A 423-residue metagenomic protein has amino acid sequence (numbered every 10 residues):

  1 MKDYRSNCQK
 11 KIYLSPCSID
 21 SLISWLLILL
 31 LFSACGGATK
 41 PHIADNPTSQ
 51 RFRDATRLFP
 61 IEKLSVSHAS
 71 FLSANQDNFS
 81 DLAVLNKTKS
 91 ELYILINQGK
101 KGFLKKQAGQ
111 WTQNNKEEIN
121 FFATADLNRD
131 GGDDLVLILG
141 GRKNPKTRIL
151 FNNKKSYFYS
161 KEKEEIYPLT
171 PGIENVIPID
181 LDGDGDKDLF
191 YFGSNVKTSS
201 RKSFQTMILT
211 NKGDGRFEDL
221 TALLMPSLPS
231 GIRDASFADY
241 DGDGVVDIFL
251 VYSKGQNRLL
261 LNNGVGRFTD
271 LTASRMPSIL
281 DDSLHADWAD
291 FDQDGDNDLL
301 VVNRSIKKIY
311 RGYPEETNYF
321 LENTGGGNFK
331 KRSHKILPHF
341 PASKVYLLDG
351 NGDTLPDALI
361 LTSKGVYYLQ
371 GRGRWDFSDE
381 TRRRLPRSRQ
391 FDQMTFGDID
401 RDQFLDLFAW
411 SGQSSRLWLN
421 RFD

Functional and structural regions predicted by a protein language model:
S21-S33: Bacterial N-terminal signal peptides
C35-S65, I96-E117, F151-P171, L209-S230 (+4 more regions): Blade-edge motifs of beta-propeller repeat domains
F59-S90: Beta-strand-rich domains and repeat architectures in extracellular enzymes and scaffolds, especially beta-propellers
V66-Q76, E118-R129, E164, G172-G183 (+5 more regions): Beta-propeller blade termini
D77, D81, D130, D134 (+8 more regions): Acidic carboxylate motifs that coordinate Ca2+ or other divalent cations, activating on Asp/Glu
D81-K87, L135-G140, L189-S194, I248-Y252 (+3 more regions): Hydrophobic beta-strand segments that make up the repeating blades of beta-propeller and related beta-repeat
K87-S90, G140-P145, T198-F204, S253-G255 (+3 more regions): Short, solvent-exposed loop/turn segments at conserved positions within beta-propeller repeat blades
Q393-D423: Blade-level signature of beta-propeller repeat domains, shared across WD40, Kelch, NHL, RCC1 and BNR/Asp-box propellers
